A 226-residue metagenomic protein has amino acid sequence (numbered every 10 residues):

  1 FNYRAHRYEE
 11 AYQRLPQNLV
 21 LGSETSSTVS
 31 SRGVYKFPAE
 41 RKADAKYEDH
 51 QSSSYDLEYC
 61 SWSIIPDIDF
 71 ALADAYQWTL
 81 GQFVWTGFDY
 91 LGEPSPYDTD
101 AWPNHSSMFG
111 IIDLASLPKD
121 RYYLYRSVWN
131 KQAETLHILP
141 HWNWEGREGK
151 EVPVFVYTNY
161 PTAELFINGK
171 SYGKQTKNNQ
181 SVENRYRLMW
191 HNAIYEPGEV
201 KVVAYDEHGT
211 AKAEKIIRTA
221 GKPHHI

Functional and structural regions predicted by a protein language model:
F1-A211: Extended substrate-binding grooves/exosites of carbohydrate-active enzymes
E151, A220-P223: Beta-strand-rich domain onsets/edges
H208-G221: Edge beta-strands of extracellular beta-sandwich domains
